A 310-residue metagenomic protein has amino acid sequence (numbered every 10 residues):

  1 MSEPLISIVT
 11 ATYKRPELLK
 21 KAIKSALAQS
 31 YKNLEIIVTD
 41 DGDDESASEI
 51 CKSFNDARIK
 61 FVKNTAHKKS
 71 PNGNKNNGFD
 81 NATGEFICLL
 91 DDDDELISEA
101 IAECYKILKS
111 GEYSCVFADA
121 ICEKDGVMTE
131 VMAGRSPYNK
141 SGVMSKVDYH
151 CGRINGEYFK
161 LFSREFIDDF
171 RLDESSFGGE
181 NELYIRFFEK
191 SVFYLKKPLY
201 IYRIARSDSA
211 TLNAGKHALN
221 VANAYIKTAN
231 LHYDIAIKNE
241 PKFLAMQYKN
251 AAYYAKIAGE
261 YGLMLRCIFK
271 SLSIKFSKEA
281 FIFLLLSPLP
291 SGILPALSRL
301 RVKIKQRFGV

Functional and structural regions predicted by a protein language model:
K14-A28: Short, well-formed alpha-helical segments that are part of the catalytic scaffolds of diverse glycosyltransferases
S25, D40-I50, A66-K68, D91: A conserved acidic beta->alpha catalytic loop
N64-A82: Glycine-rich, basic loop-to-helix element that forms the pyrophosphate-binding segment of sugar-nucleotide handling
I87: Short aromatic/hydrophobic "clamp" motif used to bind/position activated sugar donors
E99-V131: Conserved donor NDP-sugar-binding/catalytic core segment of glycosyltransferases
M132-A214: Conserved nucleotide-sugar donor-binding catalytic segment
Y184, P198-A205, L212-K238, L263-S273: Catalytic core of nucleotide-sugar-dependent glycosyltransferases
I257-V310: Membrane-interface aromatic/basic loop that binds lipid-linked glycans or pyrophosphate carriers, typified by
